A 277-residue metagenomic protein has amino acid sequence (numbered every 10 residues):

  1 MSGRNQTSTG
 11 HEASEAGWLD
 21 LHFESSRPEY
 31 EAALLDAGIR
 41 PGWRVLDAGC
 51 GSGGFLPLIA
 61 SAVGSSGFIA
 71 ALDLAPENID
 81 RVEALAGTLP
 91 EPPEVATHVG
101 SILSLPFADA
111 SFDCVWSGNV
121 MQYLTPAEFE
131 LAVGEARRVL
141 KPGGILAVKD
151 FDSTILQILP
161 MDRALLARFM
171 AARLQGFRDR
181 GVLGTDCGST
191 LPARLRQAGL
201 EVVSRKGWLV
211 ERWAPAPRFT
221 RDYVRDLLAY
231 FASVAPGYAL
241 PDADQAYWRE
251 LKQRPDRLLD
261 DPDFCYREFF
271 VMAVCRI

Functional and structural regions predicted by a protein language model:
S2-R27: Class I SAM-dependent methyltransferase Rossmann-like catalytic core, especially the SAM/SAH-binding loop
E24-W43, L58: Conserved alpha-helix/loop element of class I SAM-dependent methyltransferases that forms part of the SAM/SAH-binding
L46-A48, S52-S104: Class I SAM-dependent methyltransferase SAM/SAH-binding core
L103-V115: A short acidic, Gly/Pro-enriched loop at the edge of an enzyme's catalytic core that lines a small-molecule cofactor
D113-E128: A short SAM/SAH-binding and catalytic strip from SAM-dependent methyltransferases
E130-I145: A short glycine-rich, Lys/Arg-flanked "PGG" loop and its adjoining helix->strand segment in the class I
A147-A216: Conserved catalytic/acceptor-binding region of the Class I
S189-T190, V203-I277: Conserved Class I S-adenosyl-L-methionine
